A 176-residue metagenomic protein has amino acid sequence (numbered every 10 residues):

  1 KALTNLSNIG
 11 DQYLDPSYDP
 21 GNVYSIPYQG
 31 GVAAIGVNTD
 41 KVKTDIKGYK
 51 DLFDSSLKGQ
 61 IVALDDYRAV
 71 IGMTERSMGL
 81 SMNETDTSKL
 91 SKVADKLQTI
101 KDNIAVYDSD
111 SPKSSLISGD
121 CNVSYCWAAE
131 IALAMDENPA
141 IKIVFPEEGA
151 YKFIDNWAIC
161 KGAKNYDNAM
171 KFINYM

Functional and structural regions predicted by a protein language model:
A2-I35, Q60-I61: A structural signal for short loop-to-beta-strand junctions that line the ligand-binding cleft of periplasmic/secreted
S17-G21, I26-Q29, D54-S56, I117-S118 (+3 more regions): Extracellular/periplasmic catalytic domains that process cell-envelope and extracellular macromolecules
V32-A33, D40-K43, G59, Y67-I71 (+3 more regions): Solvent-exposed loop/turn segments at secondary-structure junctions within structured extracellular/periplasmic domains
A34-K41, R76-G79, I154-N165: A bilobed periplasmic-binding-protein/Venus flytrap-type ligand-binding module shared by bacterial periplasmic
K50, K113-S114, M170: Alpha-helical segments flanking ligand/cofactor-binding loops in enzyme cores
D51-D65: Short loop->beta-strand "edge-of-pocket" segments that line small-molecule binding or catalytic clefts across diverse
V62-D66, V70, T74, M78 (+1 more regions): Ligand-binding pocket segment of bilobal, Venus flytrap-like solute-binding proteins
C126, M135-M176: Extracytoplasmic/periplasmic substrate-recognition and gating elements
